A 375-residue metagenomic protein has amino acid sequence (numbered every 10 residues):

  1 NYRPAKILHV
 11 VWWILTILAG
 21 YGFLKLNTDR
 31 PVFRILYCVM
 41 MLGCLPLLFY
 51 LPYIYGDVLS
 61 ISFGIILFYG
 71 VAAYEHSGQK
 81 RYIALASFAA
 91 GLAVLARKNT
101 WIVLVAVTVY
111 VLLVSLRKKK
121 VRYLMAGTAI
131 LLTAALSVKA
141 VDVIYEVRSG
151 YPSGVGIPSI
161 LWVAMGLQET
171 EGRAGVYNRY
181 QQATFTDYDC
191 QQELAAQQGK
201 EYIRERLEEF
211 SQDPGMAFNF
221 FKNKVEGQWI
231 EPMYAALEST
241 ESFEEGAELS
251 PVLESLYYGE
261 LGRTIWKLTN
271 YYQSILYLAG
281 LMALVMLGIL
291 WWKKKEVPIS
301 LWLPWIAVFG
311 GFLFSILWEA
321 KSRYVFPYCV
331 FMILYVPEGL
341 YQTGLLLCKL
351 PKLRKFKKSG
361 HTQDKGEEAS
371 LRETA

Functional and structural regions predicted by a protein language model:
R3-H9, N223-P304, V308: Membrane-interface anchor segments at the N-terminal boundary of transmembrane helices in multi-pass membrane enzymes
I7-T28, I66, M282: Transmembrane-helix motifs of polytopic, lipid-linked glycan transferases
H9, R34-L45, Y69, A90 (+1 more regions): Short helix- or helix-capping micro-motifs that position conserved polar/aromatic residues at function-defining sites
I17-G43, I61, I299-W302: Transmembrane-helix signature of polytopic, membrane-embedded enzymes that assemble or transfer cell-envelope glycans
L26-T28, I65-L85: Membrane-interface transmembrane helices that cradle and orient dolichyl/undecaprenyl
C38, Y82-R97, V107-T108, A129-S137 (+1 more regions): Membrane-interface alpha helices of multi-pass inner-membrane proteins
F49-S60: Short acidic/glycine- and proline-prone juxtamembrane loop motifs at membrane-interface regions of multi-pass membrane
E146-L249: Membrane-proximal stem/loop segments at transmembrane-domain junctions that anchor or position
